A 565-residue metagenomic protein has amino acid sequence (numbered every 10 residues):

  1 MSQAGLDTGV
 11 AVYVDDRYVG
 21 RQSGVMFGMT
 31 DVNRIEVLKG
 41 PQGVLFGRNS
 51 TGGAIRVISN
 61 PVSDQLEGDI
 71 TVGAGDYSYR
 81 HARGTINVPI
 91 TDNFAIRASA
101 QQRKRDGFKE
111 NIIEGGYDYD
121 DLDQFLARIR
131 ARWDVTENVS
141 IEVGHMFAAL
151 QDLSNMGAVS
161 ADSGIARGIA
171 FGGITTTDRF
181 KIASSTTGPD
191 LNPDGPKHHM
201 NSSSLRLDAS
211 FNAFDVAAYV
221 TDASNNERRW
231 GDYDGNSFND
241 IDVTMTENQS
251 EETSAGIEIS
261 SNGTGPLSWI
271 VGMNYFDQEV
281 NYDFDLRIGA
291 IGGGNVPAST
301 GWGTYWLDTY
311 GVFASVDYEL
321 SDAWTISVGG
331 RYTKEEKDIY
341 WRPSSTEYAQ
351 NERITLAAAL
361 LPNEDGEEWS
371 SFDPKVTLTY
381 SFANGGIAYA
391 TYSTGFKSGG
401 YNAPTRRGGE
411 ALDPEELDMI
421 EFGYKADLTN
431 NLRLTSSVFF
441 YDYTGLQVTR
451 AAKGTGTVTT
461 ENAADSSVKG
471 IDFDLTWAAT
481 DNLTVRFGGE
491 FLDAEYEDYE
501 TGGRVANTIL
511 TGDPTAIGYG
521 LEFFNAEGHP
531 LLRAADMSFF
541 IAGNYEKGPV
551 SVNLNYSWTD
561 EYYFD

Functional and structural regions predicted by a protein language model:
S2, G9-P41: Short acidic/polar hinge/loop motifs at secondary-structure boundaries that mediate gating or recognition
D7-G9, R21, T30-N33, V44-A127 (+5 more regions): Outer-membrane beta-barrel translocator/receptor signature
S63-Q65, G73, G84-R179, G188-D190 (+5 more regions): Periplasmic-side early beta-strands and strand-to-turn transitions of outer-membrane beta-barrels
I70-A74, A98-K104, V143-F147, A218-D222 (+7 more regions): Transmembrane beta-barrel strands of outer-membrane/channel proteins
G73-H81, R103-T136, R179-N201, D232 (+6 more regions): Outer-membrane beta-barrel proteins
R132-T136, I259-N262, S268, M273-F276 (+3 more regions): Structural signature of Gram-negative outer-membrane beta-barrels, strongest in the C-terminal barrel of TonB-dependent
S204-G231, S381-K397, D413-E500: Membrane-embedded beta-barrel scaffold of Gram-negative outer-membrane proteins
N262, S268, F440-D442, E461-F564: Gram-negative outer-membrane beta-barrel transporters
